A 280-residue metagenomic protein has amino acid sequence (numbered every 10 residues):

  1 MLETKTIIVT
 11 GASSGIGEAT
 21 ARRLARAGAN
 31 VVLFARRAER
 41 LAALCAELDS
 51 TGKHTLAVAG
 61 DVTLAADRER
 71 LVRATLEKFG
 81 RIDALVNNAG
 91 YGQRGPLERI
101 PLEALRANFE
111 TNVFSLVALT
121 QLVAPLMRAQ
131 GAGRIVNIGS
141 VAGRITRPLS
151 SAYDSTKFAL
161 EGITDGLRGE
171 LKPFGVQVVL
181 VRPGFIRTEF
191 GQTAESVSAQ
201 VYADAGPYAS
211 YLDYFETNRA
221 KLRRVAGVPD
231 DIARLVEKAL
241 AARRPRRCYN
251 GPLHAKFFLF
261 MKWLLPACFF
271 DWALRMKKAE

Functional and structural regions predicted by a protein language model:
S13-S14: Conserved glycine-rich cofactor-binding loop
A27-L44: Conserved glycine-rich Rossmann-like NAD(P)H-binding loop of the short-chain dehydrogenase/reductase
A59-R70, L102: The beta1-alpha1 cofactor-binding region of Rossmann-like NAD(H)/NADP(H)-dependent oxidoreductases
P96-L97, P101-R106: Substrate-binding pocket helix/loop in short-chain dehydrogenase/reductase
T120, T156: Active-site helix of classical SDR
S140: Residue(s) in the substrate-gating loop at a strand-loop-helix junction that position the organic substrate next
K172-R223: C-terminal beta-strand-loop-alpha-helix "lid" module of Rossmann-like NAD(P)-dependent dehydrogenases
